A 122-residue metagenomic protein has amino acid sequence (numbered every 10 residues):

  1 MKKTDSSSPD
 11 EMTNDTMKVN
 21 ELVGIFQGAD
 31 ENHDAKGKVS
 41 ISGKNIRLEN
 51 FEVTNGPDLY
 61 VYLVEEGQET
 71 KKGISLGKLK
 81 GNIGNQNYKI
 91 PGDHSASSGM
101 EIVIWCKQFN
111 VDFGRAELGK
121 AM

Functional and structural regions predicted by a protein language model:
M1-S42, A121-M122: Transition segment at domain starts
L48-N50, G84-D93: Exposed aromatic-hydrophobic patches
T54-G56, A96: Short proline/glycine-enriched turn/loop motifs at strand-loop junctions of beta-rich domains
Y60-Y62: Beta-strand signatures of extracellular beta-sandwich domains
E65-G67, Q108, M122: Solvent-exposed strand-loop boundary residues in beta-sheet-rich modules
Q68-G77: Surface-exposed loop/edge segments in extracytoplasmic proteins
K78-G84: Short proline/glycine- and polar residue-rich coil/turn motifs
G92-E117: Short, exposed beta-strand-loop hairpins at the edges of beta-sheets in extracellular/periplasmic proteins
